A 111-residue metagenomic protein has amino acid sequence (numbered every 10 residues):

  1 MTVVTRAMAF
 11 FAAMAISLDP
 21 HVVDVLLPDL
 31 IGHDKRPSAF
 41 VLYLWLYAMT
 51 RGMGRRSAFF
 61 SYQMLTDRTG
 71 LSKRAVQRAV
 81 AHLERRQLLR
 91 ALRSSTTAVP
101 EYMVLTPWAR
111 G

Functional and structural regions predicted by a protein language model:
M1-D67, T97-A98: Short recognition helix of helix-turn-helix/winged-helix DNA-binding domains
G32, M49-W108: Winged helix-turn-helix DNA-binding recognition segment
